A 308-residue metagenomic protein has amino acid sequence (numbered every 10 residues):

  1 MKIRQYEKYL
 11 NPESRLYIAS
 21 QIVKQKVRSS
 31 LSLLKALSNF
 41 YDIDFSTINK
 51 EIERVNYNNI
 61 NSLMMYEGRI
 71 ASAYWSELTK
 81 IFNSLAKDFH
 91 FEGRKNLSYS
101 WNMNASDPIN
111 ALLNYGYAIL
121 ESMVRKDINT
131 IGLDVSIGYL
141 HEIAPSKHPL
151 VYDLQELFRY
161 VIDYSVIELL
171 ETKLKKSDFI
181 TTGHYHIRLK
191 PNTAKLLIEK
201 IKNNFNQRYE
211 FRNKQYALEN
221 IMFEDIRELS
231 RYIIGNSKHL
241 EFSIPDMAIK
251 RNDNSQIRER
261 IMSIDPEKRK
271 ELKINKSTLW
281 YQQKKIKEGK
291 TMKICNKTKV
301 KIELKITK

Functional and structural regions predicted by a protein language model:
M1-R251: Active-site helix-to-loop segments that bind/position phosphate- or nucleotide-bearing substrates and donors across
F40, I264-E267, G289: Surface-exposed polar/charged interaction patches
I249-E267: Short, amphipathic alpha-helical "recognition" segments used to contact nucleic acids or chromatin
K270: Alpha-helical residues within the helix-turn-helix
I274-T278: Short coil turns linking two alpha-helices in DNA-binding domains
Q283: DNA major-groove recognition helix of helix-turn-helix
K287-T307: Short Lys/Arg-enriched helix C-cap and helix-to-coil transition segments that create basic nucleic-acid-contact patches
